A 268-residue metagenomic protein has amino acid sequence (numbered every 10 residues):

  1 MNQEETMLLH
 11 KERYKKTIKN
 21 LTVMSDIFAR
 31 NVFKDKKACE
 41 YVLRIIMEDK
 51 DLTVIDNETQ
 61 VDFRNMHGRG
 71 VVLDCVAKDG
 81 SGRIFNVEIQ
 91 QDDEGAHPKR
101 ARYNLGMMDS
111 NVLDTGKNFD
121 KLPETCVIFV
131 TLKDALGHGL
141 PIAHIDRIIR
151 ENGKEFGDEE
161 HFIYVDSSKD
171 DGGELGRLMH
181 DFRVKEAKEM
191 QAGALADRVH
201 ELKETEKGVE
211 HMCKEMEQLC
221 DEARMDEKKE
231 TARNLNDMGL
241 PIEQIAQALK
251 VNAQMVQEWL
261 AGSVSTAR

Functional and structural regions predicted by a protein language model:
M1-H161, D171-G173: Accessory alpha/beta interaction modules
N2-K19, V23, I27, K78 (+3 more regions): Short, charged alpha-helical interaction segments and adjacent helix-coil junctions
Y164: Catalytic-site signature of metal-activated, phosphate-bearing donor transferases, centered on the GT-A/GT-A-like
